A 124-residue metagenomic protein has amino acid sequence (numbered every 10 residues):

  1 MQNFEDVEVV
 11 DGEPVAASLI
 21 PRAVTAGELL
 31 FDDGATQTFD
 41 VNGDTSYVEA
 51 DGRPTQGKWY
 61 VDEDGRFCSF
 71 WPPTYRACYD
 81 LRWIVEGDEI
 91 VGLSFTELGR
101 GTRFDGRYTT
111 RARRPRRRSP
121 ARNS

Functional and structural regions predicted by a protein language model:
M1-K58, D62-S124: Lipid interaction determinants
